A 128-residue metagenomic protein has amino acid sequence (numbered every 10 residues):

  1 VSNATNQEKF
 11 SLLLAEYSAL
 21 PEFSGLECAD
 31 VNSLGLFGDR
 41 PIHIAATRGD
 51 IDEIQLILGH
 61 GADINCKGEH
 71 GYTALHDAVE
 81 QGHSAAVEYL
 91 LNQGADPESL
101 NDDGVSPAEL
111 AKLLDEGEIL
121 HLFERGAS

Functional and structural regions predicted by a protein language model:
V1-I44, R48, Q55, G59 (+1 more regions): Intrinsically disordered, low-complexity regulatory segments in ankyrin-centric signaling systems
L13-S18, I44-G49, D77-H83, L110-E116: Ankyrin repeat A-helix N-terminal signature
Y17-L26, D50-L58, H83-L91, E116-E124: Ankyrin repeat structural motif
P97-A127: Leucine-rich solenoid repeat scaffolds
